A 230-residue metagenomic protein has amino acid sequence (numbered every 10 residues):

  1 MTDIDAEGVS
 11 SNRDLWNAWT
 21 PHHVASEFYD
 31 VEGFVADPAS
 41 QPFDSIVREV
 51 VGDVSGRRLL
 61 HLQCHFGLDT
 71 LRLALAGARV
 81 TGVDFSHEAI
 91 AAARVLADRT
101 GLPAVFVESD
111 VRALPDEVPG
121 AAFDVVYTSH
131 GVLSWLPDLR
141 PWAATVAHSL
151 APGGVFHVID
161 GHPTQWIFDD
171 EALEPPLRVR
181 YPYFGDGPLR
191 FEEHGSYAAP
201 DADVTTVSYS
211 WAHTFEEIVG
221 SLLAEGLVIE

Functional and structural regions predicted by a protein language model:
M1-S55, L68, R72: Conserved class I S-adenosyl-L-methionine
R57-L114: Class I SAM-dependent methyltransferase SAM/SAH-binding core
D116-V126: A short acidic, Gly/Pro-enriched loop at the edge of an enzyme's catalytic core that lines a small-molecule cofactor
D124-R140: A short SAM/SAH-binding and catalytic strip from SAM-dependent methyltransferases
R140-V155: A short glycine-rich, Lys/Arg-flanked "PGG" loop and its adjoining helix->strand segment in the class I
V155-S196: Conserved class I S-adenosyl-L-methionine
S208-E230: Short alpha-helix
